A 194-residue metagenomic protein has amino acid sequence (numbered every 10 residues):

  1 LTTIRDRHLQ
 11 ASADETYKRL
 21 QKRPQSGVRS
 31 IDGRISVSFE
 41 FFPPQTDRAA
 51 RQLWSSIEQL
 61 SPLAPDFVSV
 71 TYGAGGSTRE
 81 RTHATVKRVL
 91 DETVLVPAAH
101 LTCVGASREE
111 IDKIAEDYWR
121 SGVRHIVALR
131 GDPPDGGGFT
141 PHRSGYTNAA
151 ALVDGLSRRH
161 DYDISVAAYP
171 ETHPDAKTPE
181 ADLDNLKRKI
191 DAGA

Functional and structural regions predicted by a protein language model:
L1-F39, T46-D47, R51: N-terminal amphipathic alpha-helix/helix-capping segment at the start of soluble metabolic enzymes
S36-W54, P97-E109, S165-A181: Active-site mouth loops of central-metabolism enzymes
S38, S69, V127-A128: Conserved beta-strand positions in the central sheet of alpha/beta enzyme cores
E40, V68, Y118, K189 (+1 more regions): Conserved, mostly hydrophobic/aromatic
P44, A64-A84, D132-S144, A194: Glycine-rich, proline-tolerant flexible connector loops at the mouths of alpha/beta enzymes
Q52, C103-R120, R143-T147: Glycine-rich anion/phosphate-binding loops
G76-H100, S144-V166: Alpha-helix-loop-beta-strand connector modules within alpha/beta enzyme cores
H125-L183, K187, D191: Conserved anion-binding
